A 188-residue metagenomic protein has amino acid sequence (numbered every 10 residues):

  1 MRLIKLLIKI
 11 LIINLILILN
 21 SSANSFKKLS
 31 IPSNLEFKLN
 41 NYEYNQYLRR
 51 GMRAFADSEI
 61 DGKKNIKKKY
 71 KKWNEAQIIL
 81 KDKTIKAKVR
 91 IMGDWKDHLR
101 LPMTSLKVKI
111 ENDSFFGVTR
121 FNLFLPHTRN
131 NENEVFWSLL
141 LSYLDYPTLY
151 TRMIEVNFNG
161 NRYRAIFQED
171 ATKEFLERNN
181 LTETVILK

Functional and structural regions predicted by a protein language model:
M1-L6: Positively charged n-region of N-terminal signal peptides that target proteins for export
K9-I18: Bacterial N-terminal signal peptides
S22-K188: Phosphate/dinucleotide-binding and metal-coordinating scaffold of catalytic cores in nucleotide-dependent enzymes
